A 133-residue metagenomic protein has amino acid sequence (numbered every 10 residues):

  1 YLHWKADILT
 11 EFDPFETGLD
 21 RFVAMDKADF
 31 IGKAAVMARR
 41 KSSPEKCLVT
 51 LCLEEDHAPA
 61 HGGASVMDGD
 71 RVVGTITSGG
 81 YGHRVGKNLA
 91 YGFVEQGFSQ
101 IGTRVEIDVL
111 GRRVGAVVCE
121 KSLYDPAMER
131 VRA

Functional and structural regions predicted by a protein language model:
Y1-A133: Conserved, structured C-terminal
